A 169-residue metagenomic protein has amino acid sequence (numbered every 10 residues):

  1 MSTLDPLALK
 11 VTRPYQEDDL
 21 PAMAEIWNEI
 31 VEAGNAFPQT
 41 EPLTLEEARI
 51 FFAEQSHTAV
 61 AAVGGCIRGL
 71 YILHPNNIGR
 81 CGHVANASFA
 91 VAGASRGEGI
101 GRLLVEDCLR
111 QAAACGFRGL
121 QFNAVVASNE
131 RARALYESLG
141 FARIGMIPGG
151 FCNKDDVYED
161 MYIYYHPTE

Functional and structural regions predicted by a protein language model:
M1-D18, T168-E169: Conserved N-terminal entry element of GNAT/NAT acetyltransferase domains
P14-E17, A36-A94, V105-E106, Q111 (+1 more regions): Acetyl-CoA-dependent GNAT
A24-E41: Helix-loop element at the rim of GNAT/NAT acetyltransferase active sites that forms part of the acceptor-substrate
V91, G97-A114, R133-S138: Conserved acetyl-CoA-binding loop-helix of GNAT-fold acetyltransferases
A112-V125: Conserved GNAT acetyl-CoA-binding A-motif
F122-A132, G150-D155: Conserved beta-strand-loop-alpha-helix junction that forms the acyl-donor binding cleft
Y136, F141, Y164: Conserved active-site tyrosine of GNAT-family acetyltransferases
